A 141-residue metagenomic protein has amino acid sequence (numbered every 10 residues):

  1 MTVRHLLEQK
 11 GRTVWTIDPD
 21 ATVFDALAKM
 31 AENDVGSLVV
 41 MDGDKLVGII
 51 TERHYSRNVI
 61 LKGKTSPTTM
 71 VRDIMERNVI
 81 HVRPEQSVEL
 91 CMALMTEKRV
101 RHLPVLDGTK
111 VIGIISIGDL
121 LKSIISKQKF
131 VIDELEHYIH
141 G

Functional and structural regions predicted by a protein language model:
M1-R12, T51-I80, S87-T96, I117-G141: Tandem CBS (Bateman) regulatory domains
T16-D34, M41, H81-R99, L106 (+1 more regions): The conserved cystathionine-beta-synthase
F24, D44, D73-I74, T109 (+1 more regions): Residue-level signal for alpha-helical context at structural boundaries
M30-N33, L38-H54, M95, L103-G118: A glycine-centered beta-loop-beta connector
